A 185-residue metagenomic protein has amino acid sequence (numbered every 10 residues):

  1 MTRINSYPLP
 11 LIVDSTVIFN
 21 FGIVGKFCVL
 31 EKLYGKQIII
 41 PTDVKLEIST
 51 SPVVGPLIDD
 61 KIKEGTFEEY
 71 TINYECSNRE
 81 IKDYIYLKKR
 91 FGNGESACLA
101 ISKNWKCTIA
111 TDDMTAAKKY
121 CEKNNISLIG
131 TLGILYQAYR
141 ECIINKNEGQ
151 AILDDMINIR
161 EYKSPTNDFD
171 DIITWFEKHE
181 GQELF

Functional and structural regions predicted by a protein language model:
T2-C107, K118, T166-F185: Active-site-proximal, substrate-binding regions of enzyme catalytic domains and RNA-binding/basic surfaces
I109-D112: Acidic beta-strand-to-loop metal/phosphate-binding motif
A117-F185: Acidic, PIN/NYN-like endoribonuclease modules and their adjacent C-terminal/linker elements
